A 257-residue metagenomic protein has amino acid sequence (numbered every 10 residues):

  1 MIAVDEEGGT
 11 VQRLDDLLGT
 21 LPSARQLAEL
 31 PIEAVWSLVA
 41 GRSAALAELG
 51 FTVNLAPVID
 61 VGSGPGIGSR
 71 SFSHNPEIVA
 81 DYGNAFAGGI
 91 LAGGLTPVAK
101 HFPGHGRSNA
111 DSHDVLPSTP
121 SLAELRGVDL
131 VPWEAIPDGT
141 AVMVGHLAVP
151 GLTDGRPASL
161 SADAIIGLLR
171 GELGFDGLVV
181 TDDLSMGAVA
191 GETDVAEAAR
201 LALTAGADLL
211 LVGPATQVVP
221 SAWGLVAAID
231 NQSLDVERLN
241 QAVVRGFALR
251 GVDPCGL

Functional and structural regions predicted by a protein language model:
I2-Q12, T52-V61, A99-H105, A215-T216: Short glycine-enriched loops at secondary-structure junctions
Q12-L17, P65-G66: Short, conserved acidic/polar surface loops in the N-terminal third of protein domains
L18-P31: A charged helix-plus-loop insertion that forms the helical arch/lid used to bind and gate nucleic-acid substrates
A28-S43, P76-D81: Glycine-rich anion/phosphate-binding loops
P65-G83: Active-site cleft segment of glycoside hydrolase catalytic domains centered on the general acid/base Glu
I78-L234: Second-shell residues forming the walls of enzyme active-site clefts
N231-L257: Mid-to-C-terminal alpha-helical segments outside catalytic/metal-binding sites
